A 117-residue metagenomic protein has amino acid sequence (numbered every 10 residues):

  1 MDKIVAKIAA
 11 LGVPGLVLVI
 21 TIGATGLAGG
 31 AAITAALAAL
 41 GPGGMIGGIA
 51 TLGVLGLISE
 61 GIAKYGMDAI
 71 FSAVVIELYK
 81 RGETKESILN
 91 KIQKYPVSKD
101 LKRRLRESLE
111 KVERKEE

Functional and structural regions predicted by a protein language model:
I4-I70: Small-residue-rich hydrophobic membrane-insertion segments
I62-E117: Amphipathic, membrane-inserting segments
